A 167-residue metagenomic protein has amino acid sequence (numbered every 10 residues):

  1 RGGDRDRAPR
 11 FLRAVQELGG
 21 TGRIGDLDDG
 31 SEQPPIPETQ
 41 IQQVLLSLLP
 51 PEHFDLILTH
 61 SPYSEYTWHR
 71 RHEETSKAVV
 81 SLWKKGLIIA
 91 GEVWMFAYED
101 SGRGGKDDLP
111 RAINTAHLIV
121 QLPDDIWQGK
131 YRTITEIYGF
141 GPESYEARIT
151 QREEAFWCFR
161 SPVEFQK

Functional and structural regions predicted by a protein language model:
R1-D55, V80-G91: Active-site rim/loop-helix segments in enzyme catalytic domains that contact anionic ligands
D4-D6, P62-W68, S101-R103: Active-site environment of divalent metal-dependent phosphoester hydrolases
A8-P9, R70-R71, G104-P110: Short aromatic-enriched loop/helix-cap "lid" or pocket-rim segments at secondary-structure transitions that line
F11, I57, R71, K130: Divalent metal-coordination and catalytic microenvironments
D26-D28, H60, F96: Conserved residues at the C-terminal ends of beta-strands
P51-P62, H69: Short N-terminal targeting/anchoring amphipathic segment
T67-W83: Short Gly/Thr/Asp-enriched flexible loops that form oxyanion-binding sites at enzyme active sites
I89-K167: The feature marks non-catalytic terminal segments
